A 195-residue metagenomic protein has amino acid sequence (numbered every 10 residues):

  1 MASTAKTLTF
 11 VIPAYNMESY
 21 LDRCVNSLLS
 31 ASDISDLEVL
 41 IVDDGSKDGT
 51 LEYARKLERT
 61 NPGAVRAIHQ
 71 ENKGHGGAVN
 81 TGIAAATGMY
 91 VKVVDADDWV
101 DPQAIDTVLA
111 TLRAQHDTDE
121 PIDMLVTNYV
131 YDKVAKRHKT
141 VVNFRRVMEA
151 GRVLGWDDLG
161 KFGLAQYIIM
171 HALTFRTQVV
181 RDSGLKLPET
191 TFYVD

Functional and structural regions predicted by a protein language model:
K6-T9, E38: Cell-envelope/extracellular polymer assembly enzymes that use nucleotide-activated donors
M17-S30: Short, well-formed alpha-helical segments that are part of the catalytic scaffolds of diverse glycosyltransferases
S27, D43-E52, G74: A conserved acidic beta->alpha catalytic loop
G49, D98-T111: Acidic donor-binding/catalytic loop of UDP-sugar-dependent glycosyltransferases, especially processive GT2
Q70-A86: Glycine-rich, basic loop-to-helix element that forms the pyrophosphate-binding segment of sugar-nucleotide handling
V91: Short aromatic/hydrophobic "clamp" motif used to bind/position activated sugar donors
I105-V141: Conserved donor NDP-sugar-binding/catalytic core segment of glycosyltransferases
V153-D195: Conserved nucleotide-sugar donor-binding catalytic segment
